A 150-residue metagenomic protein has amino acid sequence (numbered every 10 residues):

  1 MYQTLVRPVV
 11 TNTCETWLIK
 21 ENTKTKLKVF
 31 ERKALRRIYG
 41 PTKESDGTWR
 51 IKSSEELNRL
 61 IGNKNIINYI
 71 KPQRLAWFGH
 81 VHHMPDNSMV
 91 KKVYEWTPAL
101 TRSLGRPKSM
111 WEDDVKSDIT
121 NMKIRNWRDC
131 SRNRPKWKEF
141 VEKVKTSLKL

Functional and structural regions predicted by a protein language model:
M1-L150: Short linear motifs embedded in intrinsically disordered, charge-biased segments
